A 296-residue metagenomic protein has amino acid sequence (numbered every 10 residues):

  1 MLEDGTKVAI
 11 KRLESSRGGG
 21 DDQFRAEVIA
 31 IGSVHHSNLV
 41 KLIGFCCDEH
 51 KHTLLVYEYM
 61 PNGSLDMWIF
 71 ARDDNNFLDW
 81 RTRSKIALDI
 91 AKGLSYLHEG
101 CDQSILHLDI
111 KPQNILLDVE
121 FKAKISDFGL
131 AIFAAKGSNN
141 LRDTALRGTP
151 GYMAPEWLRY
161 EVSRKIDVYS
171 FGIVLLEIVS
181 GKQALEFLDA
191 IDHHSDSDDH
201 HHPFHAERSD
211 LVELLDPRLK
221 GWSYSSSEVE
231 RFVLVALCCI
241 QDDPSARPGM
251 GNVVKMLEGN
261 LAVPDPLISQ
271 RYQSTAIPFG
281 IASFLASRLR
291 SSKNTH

Functional and structural regions predicted by a protein language model:
M1-S15, K41: Glycine-rich ATP phosphate-binding loop
E3, V8, L211-H296: Intrinsically disordered, low-complexity cytosolic regulatory tails and linkers adjacent to catalytic/signaling modules
F24-I29: Regulatory alphaC helix of protein kinase catalytic domains
I43-T53, P61: Short beta-strand micro-motifs within the conserved protein kinase catalytic domain, predominantly in the N-lobe
K92-I105: Protein kinase catalytic-loop region centered on the HRD/HxD motif
D167: Conserved catalytic-loop aspartate of Hanks-type protein kinases
